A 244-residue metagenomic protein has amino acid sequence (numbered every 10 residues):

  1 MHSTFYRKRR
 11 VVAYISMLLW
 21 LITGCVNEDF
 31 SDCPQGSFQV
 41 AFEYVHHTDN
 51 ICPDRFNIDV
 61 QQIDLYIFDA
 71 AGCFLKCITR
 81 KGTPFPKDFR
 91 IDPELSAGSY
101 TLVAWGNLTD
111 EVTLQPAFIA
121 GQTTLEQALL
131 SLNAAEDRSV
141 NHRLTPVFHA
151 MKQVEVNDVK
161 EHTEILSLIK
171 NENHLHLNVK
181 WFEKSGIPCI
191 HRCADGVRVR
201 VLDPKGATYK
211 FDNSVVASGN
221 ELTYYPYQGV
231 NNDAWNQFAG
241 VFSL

Functional and structural regions predicted by a protein language model:
H2-I15: Bacterial N-terminal signal peptides that target proteins for export
L21-G24: C-terminal motif of bacterial Sec signal peptides marking the signal peptidase cleavage site
V26-D29: Bacterial signal peptide processing site
S31-N50, E172-H176: Contiguous beta-strand segments within globular domains
Y44-I58, N178-I190: Structural motif
I63-P116, I187-L244: Tryptophan-paired
F74-K170: Short, low-hydrophobicity acidic/polar segments
N157, H162-V197: A surface/extracellular/periplasmic glyco- and lipid-processing/surface-interacting theme
